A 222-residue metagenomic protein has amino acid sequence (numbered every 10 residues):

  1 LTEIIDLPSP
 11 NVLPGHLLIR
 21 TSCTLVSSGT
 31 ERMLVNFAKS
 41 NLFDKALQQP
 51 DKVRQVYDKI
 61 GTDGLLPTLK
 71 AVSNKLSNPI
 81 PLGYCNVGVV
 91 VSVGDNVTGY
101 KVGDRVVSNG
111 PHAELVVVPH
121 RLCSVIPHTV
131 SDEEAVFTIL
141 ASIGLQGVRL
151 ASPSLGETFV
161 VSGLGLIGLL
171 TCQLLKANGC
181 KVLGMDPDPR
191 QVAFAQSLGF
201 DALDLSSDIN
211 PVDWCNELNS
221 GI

Functional and structural regions predicted by a protein language model:
P10-N86: N-terminal glycine-rich beta->alpha transition that marks the start or flank of a dinucleotide-binding site
C23, D104-R105, L115, T158 (+1 more regions): Residue-level marker of beta-strand positions
P67-L76, C85-N109: A glycine-/small-residue-rich N-terminal strand-loop-strand element that serves as the cofactor-binding glycine loop
P81-Y84, N109-H120: A structural motif shared across PLP-dependent enzymes of the aminotransferase-like
V117-V130, C180: Short, compositionally biased
S131-S207: Mid-domain Rossmann-like dinucleotide-binding core that forms the NAD(H)/NADP(H) cofactor-binding site
D208-G221: Short amphipathic alpha-helix with an adjacent loop that forms part of the alpha/beta core around
